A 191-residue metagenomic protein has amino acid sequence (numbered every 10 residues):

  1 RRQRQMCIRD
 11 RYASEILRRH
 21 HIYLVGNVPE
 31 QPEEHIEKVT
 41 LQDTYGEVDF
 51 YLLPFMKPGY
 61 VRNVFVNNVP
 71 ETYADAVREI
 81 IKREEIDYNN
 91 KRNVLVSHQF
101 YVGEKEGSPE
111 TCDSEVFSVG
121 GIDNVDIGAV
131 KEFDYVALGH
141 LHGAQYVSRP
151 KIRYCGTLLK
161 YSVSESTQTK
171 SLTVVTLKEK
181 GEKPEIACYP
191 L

Functional and structural regions predicted by a protein language model:
Q3-I8: Short, small-residue-biased leader/transition segments that mark boundaries at the very start of proteins
R9-S14: Glycine-rich, charge-decorated loop segments at or immediately adjacent to ligand/cofactor-binding or catalytic sites
E15-H21, G103, G107-G181: Conserved beta-sheet core of the metallophosphoesterase superfamily
R19-G121, C155-L158, E179: Conserved catalytic scaffold of divalent metal-dependent phosphoesterases
D49-Y51, S171-T173, A187: Conserved beta-strand elements of the Class I
V66-V69, T169, Y189-L191: Short intrinsically disordered coil segments
R92-N93, K151, E185: Residues at the starts of beta-strands that form the adenosine-phosphate
E179-L191: Mid-to-C-terminal polyanion-binding domains and interfaces
